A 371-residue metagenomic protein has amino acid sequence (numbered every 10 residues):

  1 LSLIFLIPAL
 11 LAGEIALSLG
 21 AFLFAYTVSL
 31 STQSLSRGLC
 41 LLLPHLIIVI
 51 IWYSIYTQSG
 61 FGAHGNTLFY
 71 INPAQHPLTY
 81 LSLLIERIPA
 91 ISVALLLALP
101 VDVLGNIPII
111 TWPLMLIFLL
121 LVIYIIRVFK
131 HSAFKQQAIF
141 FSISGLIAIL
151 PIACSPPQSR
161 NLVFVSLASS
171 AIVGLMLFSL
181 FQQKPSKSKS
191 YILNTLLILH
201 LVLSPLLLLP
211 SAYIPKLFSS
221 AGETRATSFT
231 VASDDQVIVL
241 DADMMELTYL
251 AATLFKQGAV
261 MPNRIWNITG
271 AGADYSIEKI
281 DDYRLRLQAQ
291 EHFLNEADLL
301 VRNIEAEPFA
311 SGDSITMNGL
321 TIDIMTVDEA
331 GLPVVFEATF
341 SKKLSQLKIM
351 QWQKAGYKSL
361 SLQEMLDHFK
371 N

Functional and structural regions predicted by a protein language model:
L1-F255, L320: Polytopic membrane enzymes that build or remodel cell-surface glycoconjugates and lipids
F229-V237, A242-N371: C-terminal luminal/periplasmic domains and tails of membrane-associated envelope-modifying transferases
